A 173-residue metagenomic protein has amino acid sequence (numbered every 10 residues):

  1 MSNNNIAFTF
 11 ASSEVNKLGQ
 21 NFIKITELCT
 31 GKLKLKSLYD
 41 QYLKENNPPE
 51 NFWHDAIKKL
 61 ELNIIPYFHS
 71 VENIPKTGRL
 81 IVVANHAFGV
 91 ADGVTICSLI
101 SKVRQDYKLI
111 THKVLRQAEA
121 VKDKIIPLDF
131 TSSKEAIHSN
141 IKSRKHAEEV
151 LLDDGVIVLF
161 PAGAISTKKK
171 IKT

Functional and structural regions predicted by a protein language model:
M1-V83, G93-T95, K102-R104, K122-D123: Membrane-anchoring hydrophobic helices of lipid-metabolizing enzymes
N63-T173: Soluble catalytic domains of membrane acyltransferases
